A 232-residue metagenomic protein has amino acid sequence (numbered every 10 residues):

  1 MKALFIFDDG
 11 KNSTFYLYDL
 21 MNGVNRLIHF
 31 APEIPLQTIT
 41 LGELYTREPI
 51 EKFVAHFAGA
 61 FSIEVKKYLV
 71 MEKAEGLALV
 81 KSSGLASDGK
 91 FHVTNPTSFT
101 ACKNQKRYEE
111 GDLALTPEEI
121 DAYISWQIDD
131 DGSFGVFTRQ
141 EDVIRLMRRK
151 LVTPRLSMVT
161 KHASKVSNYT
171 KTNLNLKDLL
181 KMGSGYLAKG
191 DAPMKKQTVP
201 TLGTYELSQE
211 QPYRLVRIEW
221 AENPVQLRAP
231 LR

Functional and structural regions predicted by a protein language model:
M1, G10-S13, G23-L27, K52 (+4 more regions): Extracytoplasmic
K2-K11, D19-R26, F30-G42, K171-R232: C-terminal solvent-exposed extensions
D8-G10, L20-G23, E33-P35, K73-G76 (+5 more regions): Solvent-exposed coil/turn segments that connect beta secondary-structure elements in extracytoplasmic/periplasmic
N25-E48, N95-E110: Flexible, solvent-exposed short loops/turns enriched in glycine
I39-R47, F61-K67, W126-G135, R148-V152 (+2 more regions): Second-shell loop/turn segments in exported
P49-G84, D142-R148: CE4/NodB-like, metal-dependent polysaccharide N-deacetylase domain that modifies extracellular/periplasmic N-acetylated
A78-H162: Flexible, polar/acidic helix-loop-strand segments at domain edges
